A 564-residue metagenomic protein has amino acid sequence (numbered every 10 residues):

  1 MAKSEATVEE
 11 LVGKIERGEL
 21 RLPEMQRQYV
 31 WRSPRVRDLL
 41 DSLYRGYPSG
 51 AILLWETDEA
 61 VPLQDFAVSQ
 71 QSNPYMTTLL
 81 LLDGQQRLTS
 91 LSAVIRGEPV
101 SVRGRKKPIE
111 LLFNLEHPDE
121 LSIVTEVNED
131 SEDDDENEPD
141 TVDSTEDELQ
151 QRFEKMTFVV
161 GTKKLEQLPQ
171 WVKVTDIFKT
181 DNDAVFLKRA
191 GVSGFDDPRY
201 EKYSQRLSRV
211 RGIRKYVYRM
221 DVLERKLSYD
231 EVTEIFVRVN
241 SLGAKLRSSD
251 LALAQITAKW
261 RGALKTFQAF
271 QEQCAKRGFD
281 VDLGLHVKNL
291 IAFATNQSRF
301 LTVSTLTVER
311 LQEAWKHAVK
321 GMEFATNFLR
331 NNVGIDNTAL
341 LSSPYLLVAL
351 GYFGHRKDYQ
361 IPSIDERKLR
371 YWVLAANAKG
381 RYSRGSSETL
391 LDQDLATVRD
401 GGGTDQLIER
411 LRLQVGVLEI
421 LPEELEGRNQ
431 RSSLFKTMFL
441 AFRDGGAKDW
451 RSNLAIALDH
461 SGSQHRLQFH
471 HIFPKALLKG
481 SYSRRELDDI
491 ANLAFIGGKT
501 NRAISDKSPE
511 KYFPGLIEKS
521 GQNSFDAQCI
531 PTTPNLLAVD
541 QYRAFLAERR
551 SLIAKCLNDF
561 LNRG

Functional and structural regions predicted by a protein language model:
A2-A292, D365, L369-R381, G515 (+4 more regions): Basic- and aromatic-enriched surface patches that contact anionic nucleotides/nucleic acids
E19-Q26, R209-E234, F270-Q273, H317-T338 (+3 more regions): Short amphipathic alpha-helical segments and their helix-coil junctions
Q28, N337-L341, K357, E424-E426 (+4 more regions): Short, contiguous acidic/charged loop-to-helix segments that flank catalytic cores in large enzymes
T77-L81, Q86-T89, L467, G480-I504: Short beta-strand-alpha-helix junction that forms the catalytic/metal-binding core of metal-dependent nuclease domains
R189-R209, Q297-F324, S463-R466: An acidic intrinsically disordered interaction segment
A252, K276-I420: A cross-family structural signal marking well-folded subdomains
R381-F469, L477: Intrinsically disordered, low-complexity N-proximal targeting/linker segments that flank membranes
E486-L487, I504-P531: Polybasic, low-complexity binding patches
